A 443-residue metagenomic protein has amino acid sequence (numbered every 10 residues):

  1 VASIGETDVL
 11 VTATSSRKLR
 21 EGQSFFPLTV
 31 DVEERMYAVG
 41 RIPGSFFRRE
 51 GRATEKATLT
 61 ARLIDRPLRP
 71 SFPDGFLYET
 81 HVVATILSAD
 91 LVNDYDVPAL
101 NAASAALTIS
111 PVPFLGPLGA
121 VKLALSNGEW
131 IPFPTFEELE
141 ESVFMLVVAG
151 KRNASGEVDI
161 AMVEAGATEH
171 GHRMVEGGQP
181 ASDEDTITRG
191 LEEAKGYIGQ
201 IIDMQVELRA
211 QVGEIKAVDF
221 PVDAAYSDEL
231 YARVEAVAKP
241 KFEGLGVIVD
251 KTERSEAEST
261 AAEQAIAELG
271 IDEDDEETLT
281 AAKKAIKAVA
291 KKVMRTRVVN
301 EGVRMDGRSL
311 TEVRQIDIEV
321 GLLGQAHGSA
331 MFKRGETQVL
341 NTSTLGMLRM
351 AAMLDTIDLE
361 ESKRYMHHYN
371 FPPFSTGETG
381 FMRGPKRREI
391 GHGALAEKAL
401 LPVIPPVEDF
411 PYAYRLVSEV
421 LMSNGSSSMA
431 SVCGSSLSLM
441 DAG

Functional and structural regions predicted by a protein language model:
V1-S16, R20, P117, K216-D358: Extended amphipathic alpha-helical scaffolds
S3-V82, I86-N93, D159, E164-Q179 (+3 more regions): Glycine-rich, flexible beta-strand/loop modules in the N-terminal catalytic cores of phosphate-handling
I4-D8, N93-P111, I318-S343, N424-G443: Conserved phosphate/anionic-ligand binding catalytic regions in large, soluble enzymes, centered on
D8, F25, D31, G51-P73 (+6 more regions): Alpha/propeptide regions of enzymes that mature by internal proteolysis
E50-T58, A89-D96, T135, G177-P180 (+14 more regions): Hydrophobic alpha-helical scaffolding
L63, P67, A106, E193 (+14 more regions): Generic, well-ordered alpha-helical scaffold segments in large soluble proteins
P70-D74, T108-G119, I131-F133, V299-D306 (+3 more regions): Active-site phosphate-binding and catalytic loops of NTP-dependent enzymes
P111-L245, L439-G443: Mobile "lid/hinge" segments at catalytic clefts and subdomain interfaces of large enzymes
